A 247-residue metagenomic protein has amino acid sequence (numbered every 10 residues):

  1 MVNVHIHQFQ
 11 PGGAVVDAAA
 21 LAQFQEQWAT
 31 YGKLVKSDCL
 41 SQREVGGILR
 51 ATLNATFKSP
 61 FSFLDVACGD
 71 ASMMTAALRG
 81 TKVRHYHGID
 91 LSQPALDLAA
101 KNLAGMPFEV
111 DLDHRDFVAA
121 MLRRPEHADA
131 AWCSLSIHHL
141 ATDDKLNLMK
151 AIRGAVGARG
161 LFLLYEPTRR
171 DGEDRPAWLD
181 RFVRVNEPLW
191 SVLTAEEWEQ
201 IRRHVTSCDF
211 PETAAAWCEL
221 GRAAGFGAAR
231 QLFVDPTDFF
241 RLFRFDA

Functional and structural regions predicted by a protein language model:
V2-K58: Conserved class I S-adenosyl-L-methionine
L64, A71-A119: Class I SAM-dependent methyltransferase SAM/SAH-binding core
A119-P125: Short conserved loop adjoining the S-adenosyl-L-methionine
W132: A conserved beta-strand element that flanks and buttresses the S-adenosyl-L-methionine
L135-S136: Short catalytic micro-motifs in class I SAM-dependent methyltransferases
L146-A158: A short glycine-rich, Lys/Arg-flanked "PGG" loop and its adjoining helix->strand segment in the class I
Y165-R222: C-terminal alpha-helical "lid/dimerization" subdomain adjacent to the S-adenosyl-L-methionine
A224-G225, L232-A247: Core SAM-dependent methyltransferase catalytic element
